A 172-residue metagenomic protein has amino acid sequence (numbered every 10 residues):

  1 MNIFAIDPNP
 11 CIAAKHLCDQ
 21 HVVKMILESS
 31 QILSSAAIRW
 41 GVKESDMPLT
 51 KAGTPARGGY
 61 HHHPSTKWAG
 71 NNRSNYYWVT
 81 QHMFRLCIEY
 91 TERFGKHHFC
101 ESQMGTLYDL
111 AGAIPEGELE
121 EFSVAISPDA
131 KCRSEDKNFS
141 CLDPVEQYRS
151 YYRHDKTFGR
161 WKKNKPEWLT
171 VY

Functional and structural regions predicted by a protein language model:
M1-H62, T66-Y172: Sequence termini and other peripheral, non-core segments
